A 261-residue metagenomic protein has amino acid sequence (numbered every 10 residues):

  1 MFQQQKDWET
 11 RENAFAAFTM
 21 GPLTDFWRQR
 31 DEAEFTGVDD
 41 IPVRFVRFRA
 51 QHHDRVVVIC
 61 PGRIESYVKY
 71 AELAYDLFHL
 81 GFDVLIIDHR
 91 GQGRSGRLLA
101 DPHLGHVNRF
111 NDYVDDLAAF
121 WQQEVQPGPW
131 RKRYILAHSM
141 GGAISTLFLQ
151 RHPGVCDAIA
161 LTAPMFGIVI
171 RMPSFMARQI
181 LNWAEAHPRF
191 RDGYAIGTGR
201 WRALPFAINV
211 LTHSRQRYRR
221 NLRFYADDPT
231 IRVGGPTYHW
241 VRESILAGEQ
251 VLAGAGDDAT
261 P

Functional and structural regions predicted by a protein language model:
M1-T36, R44-V46: An N-terminal hydrophobic leader/cap segment in hydrolases
D54, G62-E65: Active-site glycine-rich loops that stabilize anionic/oxyanionic intermediates across multiple enzyme folds
Y67, A74-A100: Conserved alpha/beta-hydrolase
G105-V125: Alpha/beta-hydrolase active-site loop
P127-S139: Alpha/beta-hydrolase fold nucleophile elbow
A137-L147: Glycine-rich nucleophile elbow surrounding the catalytic serine of serine-hydrolase chemistry
S145-R232: Alpha/beta-hydrolase-fold enzymes
V233-P261: Conserved serine/cysteine hydrolase catalytic core
